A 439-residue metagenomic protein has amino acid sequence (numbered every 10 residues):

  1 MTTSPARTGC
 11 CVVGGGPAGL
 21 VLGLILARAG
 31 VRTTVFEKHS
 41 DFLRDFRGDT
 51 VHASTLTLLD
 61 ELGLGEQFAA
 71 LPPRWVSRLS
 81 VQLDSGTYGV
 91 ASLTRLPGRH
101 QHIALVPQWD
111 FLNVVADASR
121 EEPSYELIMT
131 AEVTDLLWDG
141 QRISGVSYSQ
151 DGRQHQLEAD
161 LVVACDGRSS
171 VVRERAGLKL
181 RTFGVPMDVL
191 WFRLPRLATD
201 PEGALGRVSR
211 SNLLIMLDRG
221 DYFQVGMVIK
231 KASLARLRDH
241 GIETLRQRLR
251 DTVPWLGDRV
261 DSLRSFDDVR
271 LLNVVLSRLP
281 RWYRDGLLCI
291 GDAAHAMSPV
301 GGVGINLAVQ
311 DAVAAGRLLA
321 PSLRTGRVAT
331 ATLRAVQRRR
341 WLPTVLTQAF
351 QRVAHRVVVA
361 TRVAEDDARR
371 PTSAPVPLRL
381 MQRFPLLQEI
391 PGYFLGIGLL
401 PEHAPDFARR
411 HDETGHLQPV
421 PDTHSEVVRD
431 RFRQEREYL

Functional and structural regions predicted by a protein language model:
T3, R317-L439: C-terminal helical "tail/cap" subdomain of flavin- and related membrane-associated enzymes
T3-A18: Beta1/beta-strand and adjacent pyrophosphate-binding region of the FAD-binding site in flavoprotein oxidoreductases
A27-R47: Glycine-rich FAD pyrophosphate-binding loop
H52-A118, G140: Active-site-adjacent segment of FAD-dependent monooxygenases/related oxidoreductases
R120-V133: A conserved beta-strand/loop element that lines the FAD pocket in flavoprotein oxidoreductases
A131, R142-Q156, L161-V274, R278 (+1 more regions): Conserved FAD-binding catalytic core of PHBH/FMO-like flavoproteins
L213, L276-R278, A294-N306, L342: Glycine-rich phosphate/pyrophosphate-binding beta-alpha loops
L272-C289, V345-L346, V363: FAD-binding beta-loop-beta segment adjacent to the flavin cofactor pocket
